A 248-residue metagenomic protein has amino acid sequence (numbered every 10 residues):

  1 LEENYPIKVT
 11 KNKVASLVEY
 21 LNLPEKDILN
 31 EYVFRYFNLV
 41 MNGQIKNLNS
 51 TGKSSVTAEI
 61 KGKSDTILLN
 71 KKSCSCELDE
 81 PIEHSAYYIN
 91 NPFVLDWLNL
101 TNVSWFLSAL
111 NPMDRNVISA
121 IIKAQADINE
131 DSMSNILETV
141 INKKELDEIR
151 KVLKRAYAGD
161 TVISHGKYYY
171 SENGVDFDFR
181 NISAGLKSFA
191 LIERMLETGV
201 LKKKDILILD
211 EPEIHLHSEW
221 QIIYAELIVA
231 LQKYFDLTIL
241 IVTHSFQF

Functional and structural regions predicted by a protein language model:
L1-I118: P-loop NTPase switch/coupling surface
L1-P6, E172-F248: Switch/communication elements of ASCE P-loop NTPase nucleotide-binding domains
V33-N38, D65-L69, C74, T139-N142 (+3 more regions): A short linear-motif detector with a strong N-terminal bias
I45, R150, A225-V229: Short amphipathic alpha-helical segments and helix-helix/interface helices
E59-T66, V94-L95, N99-N181, K187 (+2 more regions): Extended helical coiled-coil dimerization/tether regions that scaffold and oligomerize large DNA-maintenance assemblies
E83-S85, S164, K203: A generic structural signal for well-ordered coil/turn residues at beta-strand boundaries that shape enzyme active-site
